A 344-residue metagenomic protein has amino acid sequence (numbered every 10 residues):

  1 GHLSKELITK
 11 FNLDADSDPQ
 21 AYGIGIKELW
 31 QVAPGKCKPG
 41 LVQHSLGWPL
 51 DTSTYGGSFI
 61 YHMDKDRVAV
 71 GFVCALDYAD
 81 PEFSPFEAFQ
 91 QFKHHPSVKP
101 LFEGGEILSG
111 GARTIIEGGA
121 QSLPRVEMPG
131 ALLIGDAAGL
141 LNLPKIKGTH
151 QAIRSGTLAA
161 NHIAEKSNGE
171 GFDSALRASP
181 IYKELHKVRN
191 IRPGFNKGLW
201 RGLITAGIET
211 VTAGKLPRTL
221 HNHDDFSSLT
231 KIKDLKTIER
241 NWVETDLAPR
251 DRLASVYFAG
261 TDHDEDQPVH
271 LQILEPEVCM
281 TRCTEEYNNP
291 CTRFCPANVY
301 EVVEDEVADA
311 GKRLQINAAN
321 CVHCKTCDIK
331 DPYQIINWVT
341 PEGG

Functional and structural regions predicted by a protein language model:
G1-G104, G139, S155-L158: Predominantly flavin-linked oxidoreductase catalytic cores and closely associated redox partners
F11-N12, Q121, K145-A159: A short alpha/beta connector and helix-capping loop motif
A15, P144-A152, T284, A310 (+1 more regions): Alpha-helix N-cap/helix-initiation motif
S97, L101, E127-G135, N142 (+4 more regions): Structured mid-domain segments that build the active-site/substrate or prosthetic-cofactor binding neighborhood
A112-L143, A254-H270, V278-F294, E301: FAD-binding beta-loop-beta segment adjacent to the flavin cofactor pocket
G139-K145, T157, N161-R201, D309-N317: Active-site-proximal substrate-binding core of FAD-dependent oxidoreductases
F195-L247: C-terminal auxiliary extensions adjacent to catalytic cores
E285-V322, T326-G344: Iron-sulfur cluster-binding cysteine motifs and their immediate structural context in ferredoxin-like electron-transfer
